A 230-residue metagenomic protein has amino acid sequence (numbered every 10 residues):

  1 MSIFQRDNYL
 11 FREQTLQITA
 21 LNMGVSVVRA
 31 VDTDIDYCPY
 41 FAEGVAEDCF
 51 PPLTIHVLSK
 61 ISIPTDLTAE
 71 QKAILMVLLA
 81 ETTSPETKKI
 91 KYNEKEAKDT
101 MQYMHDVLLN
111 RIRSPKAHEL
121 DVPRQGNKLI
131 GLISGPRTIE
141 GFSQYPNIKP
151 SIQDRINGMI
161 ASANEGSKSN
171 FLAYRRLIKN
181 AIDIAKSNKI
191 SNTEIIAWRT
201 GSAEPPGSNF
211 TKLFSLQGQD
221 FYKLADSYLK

Functional and structural regions predicted by a protein language model:
M1-I61, I195: Extracytoplasmic soluble-region selector
T54-K230: Bacterial extracytoplasmic/cell-wall-associated proteins, especially those involved in peptidoglycan
